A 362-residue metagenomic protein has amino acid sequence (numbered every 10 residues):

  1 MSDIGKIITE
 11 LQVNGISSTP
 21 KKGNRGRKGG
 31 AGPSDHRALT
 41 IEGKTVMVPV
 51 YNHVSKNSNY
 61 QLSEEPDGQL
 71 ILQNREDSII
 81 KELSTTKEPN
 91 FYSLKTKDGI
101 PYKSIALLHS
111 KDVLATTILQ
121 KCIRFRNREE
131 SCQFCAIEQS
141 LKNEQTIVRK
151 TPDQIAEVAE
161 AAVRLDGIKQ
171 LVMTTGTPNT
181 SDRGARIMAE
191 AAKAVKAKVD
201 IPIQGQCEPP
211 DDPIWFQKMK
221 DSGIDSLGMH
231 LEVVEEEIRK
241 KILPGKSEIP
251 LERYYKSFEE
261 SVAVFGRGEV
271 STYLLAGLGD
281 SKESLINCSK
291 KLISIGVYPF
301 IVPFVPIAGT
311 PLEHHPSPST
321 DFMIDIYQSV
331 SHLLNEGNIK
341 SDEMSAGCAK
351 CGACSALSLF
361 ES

Functional and structural regions predicted by a protein language model:
M1-R75, V264, I286-S362: Auxiliary Fe-S-binding modules of radical SAM enzymes
T45-Q133, I137-V148, D342-S362: N-terminal [4Fe-4S]-dependent radical SAM core
L72-A106, Q154-A159, T175-V195, E336: N-terminal start-of-domain structural block
Q139-L171: Conserved alpha-helical substructure of the radical SAM core
I147, T151, T180-R183, P318 (+1 more regions): Catalytic cores of large soluble enzymes that bind and process phosphate-bearing ligands
A156, E160-L165, T174-H315, S329: Conserved AdoMet/S-adenosylmethionine-binding subsite of the radical SAM
